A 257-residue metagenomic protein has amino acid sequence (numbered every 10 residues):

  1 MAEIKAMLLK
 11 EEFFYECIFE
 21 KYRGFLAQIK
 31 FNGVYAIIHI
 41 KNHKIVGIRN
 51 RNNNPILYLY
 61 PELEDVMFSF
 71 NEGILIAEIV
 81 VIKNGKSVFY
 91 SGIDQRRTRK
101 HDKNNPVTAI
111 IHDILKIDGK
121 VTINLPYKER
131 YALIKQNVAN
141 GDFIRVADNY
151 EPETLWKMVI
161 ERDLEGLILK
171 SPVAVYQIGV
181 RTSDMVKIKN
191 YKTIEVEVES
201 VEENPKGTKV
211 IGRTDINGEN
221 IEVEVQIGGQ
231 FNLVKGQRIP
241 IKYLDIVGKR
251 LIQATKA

Functional and structural regions predicted by a protein language model:
A2-R51, T98-R99, K103, A139-A257: Nucleic-acid 5′ end/cap handling module spanning
E20-A139: Covalent nucleotidyltransferase
